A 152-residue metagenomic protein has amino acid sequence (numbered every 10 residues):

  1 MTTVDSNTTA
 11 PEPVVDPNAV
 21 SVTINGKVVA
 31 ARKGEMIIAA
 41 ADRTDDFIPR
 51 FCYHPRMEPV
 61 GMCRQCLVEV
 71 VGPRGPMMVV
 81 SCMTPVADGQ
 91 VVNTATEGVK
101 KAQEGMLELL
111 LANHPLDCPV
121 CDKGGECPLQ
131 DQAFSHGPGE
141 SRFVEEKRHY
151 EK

Functional and structural regions predicted by a protein language model:
M1-S21: Terminal leader/tail segments of proteins
T2-V4, T8-T9, R64-K152: Fe-S ferredoxin-like electron-transfer domains and their immediately adjacent linker/connector regions across
V20-D88, E97-A102: N-terminal cofactor/phosphate-binding cores enriched in small/glycine residues, especially glycine-rich loops such as
